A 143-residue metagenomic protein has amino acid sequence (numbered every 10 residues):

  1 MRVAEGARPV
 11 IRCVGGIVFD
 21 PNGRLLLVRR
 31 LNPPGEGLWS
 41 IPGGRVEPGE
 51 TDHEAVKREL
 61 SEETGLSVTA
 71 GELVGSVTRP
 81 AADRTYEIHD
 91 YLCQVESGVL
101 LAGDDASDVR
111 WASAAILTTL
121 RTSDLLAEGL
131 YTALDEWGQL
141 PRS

Functional and structural regions predicted by a protein language model:
M1-L25, R45, S76: Conserved N-terminal beta-strand and adjoining loop/helix that marks the start of the Nudix/MutT-like hydrolase domain
R8, I17, L92, L100-G103: Short secondary-structure boundary/capping segments
V10, T69, T85-E87: Residue-level preference for beta-strand/loop junctions
V18-F19, L27, C93-V95, W111: Conserved hydrophobic "DFG−1" position in protein kinase catalytic cores
R24-E62: Conserved Nudix-box catalytic region and its N-terminal flanking loop in Nudix hydrolases and closely related
S67-G75: A short coil-to-beta-strand element that immediately follows conserved catalytic motifs
V77-L100, R110, A133: Active-site-adjacent beta-strand/loop module that shapes the phosphate/pyrophosphate-binding cleft
L101-S143: Nudix hydrolase/Nudix homology domain
